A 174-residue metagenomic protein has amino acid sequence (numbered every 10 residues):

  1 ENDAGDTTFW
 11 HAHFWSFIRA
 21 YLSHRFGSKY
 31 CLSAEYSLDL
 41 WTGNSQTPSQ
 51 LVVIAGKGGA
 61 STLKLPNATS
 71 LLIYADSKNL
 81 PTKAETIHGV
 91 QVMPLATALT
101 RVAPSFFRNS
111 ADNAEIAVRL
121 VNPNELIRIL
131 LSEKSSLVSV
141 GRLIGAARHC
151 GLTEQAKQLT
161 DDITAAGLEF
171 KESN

Functional and structural regions predicted by a protein language model:
E1, H24-T62: Short helix-loop-helix/strand-helix junction enriched in hydrophobic and basic residues
E1-S28, A68, S135-G141: Short beta-edge/loop segments at beta->alpha junctions of small alpha/beta modules that act as binding/recognition
D6-H11, Q46-Q50, N174: FIC/Doc superfamily catalytic core
F9-F17, L32-S33, A75, G89-A98: Secondary-structure junction/capping motif
W15-A20, L38, D76-A84: Short acidic (Asp/Glu) patches
Q50, S77-N174: Hydrophobic alpha-helical interaction segments
A60-K64, R108-N109: Short, well-ordered, mixed-charge alpha-helical segments that flank or form enzyme active sites
L63-D76: Active-site regions of enzymes building and remodeling cell-envelope glycoconjugates
